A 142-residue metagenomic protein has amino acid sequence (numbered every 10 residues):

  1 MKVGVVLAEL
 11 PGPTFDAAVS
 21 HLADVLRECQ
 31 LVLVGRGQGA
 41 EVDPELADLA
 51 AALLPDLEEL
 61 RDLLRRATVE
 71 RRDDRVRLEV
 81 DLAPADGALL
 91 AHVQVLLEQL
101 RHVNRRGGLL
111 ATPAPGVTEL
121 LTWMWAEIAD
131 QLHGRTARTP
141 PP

Functional and structural regions predicted by a protein language model:
M1-F15: Polyanion-binding and phosphate-handling cores
T14-P142: Charged, low-complexity intrinsically disordered regulatory/assembly segments
